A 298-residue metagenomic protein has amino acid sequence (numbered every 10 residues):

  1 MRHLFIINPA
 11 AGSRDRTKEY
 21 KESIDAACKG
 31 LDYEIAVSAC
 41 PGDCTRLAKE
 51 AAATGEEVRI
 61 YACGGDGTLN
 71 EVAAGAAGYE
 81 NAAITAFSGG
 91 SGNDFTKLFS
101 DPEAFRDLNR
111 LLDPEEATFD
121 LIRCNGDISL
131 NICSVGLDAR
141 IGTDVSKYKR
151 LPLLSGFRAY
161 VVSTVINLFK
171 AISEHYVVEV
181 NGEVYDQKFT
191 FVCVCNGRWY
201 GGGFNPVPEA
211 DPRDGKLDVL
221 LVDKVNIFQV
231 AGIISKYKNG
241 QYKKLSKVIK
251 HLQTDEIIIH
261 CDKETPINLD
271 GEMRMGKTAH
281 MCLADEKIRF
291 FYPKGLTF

Functional and structural regions predicted by a protein language model:
M1-I60, T297: ATP/NTP phosphate-donor binding region
I6, S38, G78-T190: Catalytic core of DAGKc-family lipid kinases
A62-G67: N-terminal glycine-rich "phosphate-gripper" loop used for MgATP/nucleotide binding and carboxylate activation
T68-Y79: Short Gly/Thr/Asp-enriched flexible loops that form oxyanion-binding sites at enzyme active sites
S134, C193-V207, M273: Glycine-rich phosphate/pyrophosphate-binding beta-alpha loops
K149-R158, P208-Q229: Gly/Ser/Thr-rich active-site loops/lids in small-molecule metabolic enzymes that frequently grip phosphoryl groups
I172-E174, K188-T190, R213-D218, D255-I257: A generic structural signal for short beta-strands and their flanking turns/coil linkers
V180-N181, D186, D211, L221-F298: ATP/nucleoside-binding phosphotransfer catalytic cores, i.e., glycine-rich phosphate-binding loops
